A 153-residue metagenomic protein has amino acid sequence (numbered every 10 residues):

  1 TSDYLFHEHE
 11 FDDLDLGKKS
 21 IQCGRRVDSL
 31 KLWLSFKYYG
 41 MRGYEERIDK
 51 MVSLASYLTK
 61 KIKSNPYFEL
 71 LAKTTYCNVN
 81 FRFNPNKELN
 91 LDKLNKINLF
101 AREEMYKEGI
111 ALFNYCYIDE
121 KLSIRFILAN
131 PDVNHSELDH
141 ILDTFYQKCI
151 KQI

Functional and structural regions predicted by a protein language model:
T1-P66: Active-site C-terminal subdomain of aminotransferase-like
L34-S35, N80-P85, I124-A129: Short, hydrophobic beta-strand segments
Y38-R42, P85-K87, N130-N134: A generic structural motif
Y57, K61-N65, F100-A111, T144 (+1 more regions): Generic non-transmembrane alpha-helical segments
K63-K73, Y115-C116: Flexible, glycine/charged-enriched surface loops at secondary-structure junctions
L70-E104: Conserved PLP-binding catalytic core of the aspartate aminotransferase-like
N78, K107-I124: Conserved PLP cofactor-binding pocket of PLP-dependent enzymes
I118-I153: PLP-dependent enzyme catalytic core of the Aspartate aminotransferase-like
